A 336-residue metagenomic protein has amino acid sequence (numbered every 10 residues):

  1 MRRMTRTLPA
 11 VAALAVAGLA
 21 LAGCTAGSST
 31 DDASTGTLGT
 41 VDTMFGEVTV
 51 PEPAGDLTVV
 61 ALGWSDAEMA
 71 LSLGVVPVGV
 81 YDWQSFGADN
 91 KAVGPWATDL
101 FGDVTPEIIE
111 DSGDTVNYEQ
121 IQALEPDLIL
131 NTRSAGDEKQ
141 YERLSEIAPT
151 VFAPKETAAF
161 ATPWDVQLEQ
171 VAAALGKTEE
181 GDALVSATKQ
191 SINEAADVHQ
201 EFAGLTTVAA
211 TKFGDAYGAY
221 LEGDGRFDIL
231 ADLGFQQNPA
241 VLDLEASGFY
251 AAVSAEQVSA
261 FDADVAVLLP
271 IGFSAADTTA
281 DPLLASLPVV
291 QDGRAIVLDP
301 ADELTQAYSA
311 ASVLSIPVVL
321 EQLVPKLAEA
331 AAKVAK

Functional and structural regions predicted by a protein language model:
M1-A22: Sec-dependent bacterial lipoprotein signal peptides
R6, L21-T37: Bacterial lipoprotein signal-peptidase II cleavage site
T58-A61, S65-L73, E180-P239: Basic- and aromatic-lined ligand-binding clefts that recognize polyanionic substrates
A67-Q120: A short, structured surface patch at a secondary-structure boundary
Q84-K91, G136-K139, P154-Q170, G204-I229 (+2 more regions): Extracytoplasmic ligand-binding site segments that recognize negatively charged/polar headgroups
E125-N131, P149, V258, D262-A266: Proline-aspartate-enriched helix->loop->beta-strand connector
Q140, E146-F213, S309-K336: Extracytoplasmic substrate-binding proteins
D264-K336: Structured C-terminal subdomain patch of bacterial secreted/periplasmic proteins
